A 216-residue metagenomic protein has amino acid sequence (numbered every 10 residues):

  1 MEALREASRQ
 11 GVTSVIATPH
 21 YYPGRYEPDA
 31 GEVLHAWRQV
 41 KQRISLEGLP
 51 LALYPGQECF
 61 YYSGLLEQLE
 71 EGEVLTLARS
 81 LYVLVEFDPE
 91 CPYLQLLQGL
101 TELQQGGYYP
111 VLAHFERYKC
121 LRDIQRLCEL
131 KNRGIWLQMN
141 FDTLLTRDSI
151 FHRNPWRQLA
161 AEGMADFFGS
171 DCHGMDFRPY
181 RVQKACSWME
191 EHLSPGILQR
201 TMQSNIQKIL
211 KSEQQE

Functional and structural regions predicted by a protein language model:
E2-V15, Q39-L46: A short, N-terminal amphipathic alpha-helix
S8, Q104, A160-A161: Non-catalytic positions within long, well-ordered alpha-helices that form the structural scaffold/packing of enzyme
T13-H20, L53-G56: Short beta-strand segments at enzyme active-site cores
T18, M164-Y180: Short acidic/histidine-rich active-site segments
P19, H114, D171, I206: Conserved, mostly hydrophobic/aromatic
Y21-R25, F60-Y62, R117-L121, L144-R147 (+1 more regions): Active-site environment of divalent metal-dependent phosphoester hydrolases
E27-Q138, E216: Extended substrate/RNA-proximal surfaces in nucleic-acid metabolism proteins
V182-Q183, S187-E216: Mid-to-C-terminal alpha-helical segments outside catalytic/metal-binding sites
